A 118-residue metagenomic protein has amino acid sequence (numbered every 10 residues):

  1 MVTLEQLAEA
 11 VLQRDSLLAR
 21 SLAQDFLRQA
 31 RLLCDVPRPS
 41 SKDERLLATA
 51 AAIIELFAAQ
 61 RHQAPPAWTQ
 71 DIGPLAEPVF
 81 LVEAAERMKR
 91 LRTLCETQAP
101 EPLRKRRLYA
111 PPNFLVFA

Functional and structural regions predicted by a protein language model:
M1-E9, E101, L115-F117: N-terminal leader/targeting peptides and immediately adjacent processing regions
V2-Q60: Helix-turn-helix/homeodomain-like alpha-helical modules used for DNA recognition and transcription-factor dimerization
A64-A118: Charge-dense, extended regions
